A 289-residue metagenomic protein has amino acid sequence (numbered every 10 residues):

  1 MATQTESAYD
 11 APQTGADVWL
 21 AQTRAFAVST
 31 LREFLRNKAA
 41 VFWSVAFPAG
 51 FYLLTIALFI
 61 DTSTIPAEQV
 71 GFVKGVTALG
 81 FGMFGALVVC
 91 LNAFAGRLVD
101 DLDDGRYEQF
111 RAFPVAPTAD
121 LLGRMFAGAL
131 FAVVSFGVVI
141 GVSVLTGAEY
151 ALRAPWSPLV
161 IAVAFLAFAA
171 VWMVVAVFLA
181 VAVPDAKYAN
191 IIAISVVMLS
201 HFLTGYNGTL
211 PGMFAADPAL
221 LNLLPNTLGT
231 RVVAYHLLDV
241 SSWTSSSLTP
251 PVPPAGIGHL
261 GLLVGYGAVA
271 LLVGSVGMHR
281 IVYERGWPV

Functional and structural regions predicted by a protein language model:
M1-F42, G50, T64-E68, G82 (+2 more regions): Haloarchaeal acidic low-complexity proteome signature biased toward cell-envelope/secretome components but also
D10-Q13, V76, L87-N92, G123 (+3 more regions): Short alpha-helical transmembrane interface motifs in multi-pass membrane proteins
F34-S63, G75-C90, S135, A193-F202 (+1 more regions): Hydrophobic alpha-helical transmembrane segments of multi-pass membrane transport/permease proteins
L54-T62, A180-N226: Transmembrane helix segments
I56, R231, Y235-V289: Alpha-helical transmembrane segments of multi-pass membrane transporters/translocases
P66-R97, A164-V181, L272-S275: Hydrophobic alpha-helical transmembrane segments of membrane proteins
K74-G147: Hydrophobic alpha-helical transmembrane segments of multi-pass membrane transport proteins
M125-A193, M198-S200, L260, L271-L272: Alpha-helical transmembrane segments and their short interhelical loops
